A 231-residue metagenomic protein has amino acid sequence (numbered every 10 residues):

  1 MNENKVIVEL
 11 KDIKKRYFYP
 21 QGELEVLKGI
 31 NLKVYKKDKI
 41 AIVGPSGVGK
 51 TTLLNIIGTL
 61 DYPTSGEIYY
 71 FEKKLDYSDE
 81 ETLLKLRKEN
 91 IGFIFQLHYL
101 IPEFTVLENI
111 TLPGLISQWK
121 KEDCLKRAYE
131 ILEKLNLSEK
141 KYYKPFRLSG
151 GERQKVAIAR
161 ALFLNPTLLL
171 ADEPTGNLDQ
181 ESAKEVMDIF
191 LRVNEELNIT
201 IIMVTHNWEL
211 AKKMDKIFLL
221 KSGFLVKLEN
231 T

Functional and structural regions predicted by a protein language model:
G58: Helix-to-loop junction immediately C-terminal to a conserved catalytic motif
G66-Y77: Conserved ABC transporter NBD signature motif
F104-P113: Short coil-to-helix segment of the ABC ATPase nucleotide-binding domain corresponding to the Q-loop/switch region
K144-Q154: Conserved ABC ATPase signature
I158: Hydrophobic anchor residue at the start of the ABC signature
F163-T167: A short, proline-enriched helix->beta-strand linker immediately N-terminal to the Walker B motif in ABC-type P-loop
L169-D172: Catalytic Walker B motif of ABC-type/P-loop ATPase nucleotide-binding domains
